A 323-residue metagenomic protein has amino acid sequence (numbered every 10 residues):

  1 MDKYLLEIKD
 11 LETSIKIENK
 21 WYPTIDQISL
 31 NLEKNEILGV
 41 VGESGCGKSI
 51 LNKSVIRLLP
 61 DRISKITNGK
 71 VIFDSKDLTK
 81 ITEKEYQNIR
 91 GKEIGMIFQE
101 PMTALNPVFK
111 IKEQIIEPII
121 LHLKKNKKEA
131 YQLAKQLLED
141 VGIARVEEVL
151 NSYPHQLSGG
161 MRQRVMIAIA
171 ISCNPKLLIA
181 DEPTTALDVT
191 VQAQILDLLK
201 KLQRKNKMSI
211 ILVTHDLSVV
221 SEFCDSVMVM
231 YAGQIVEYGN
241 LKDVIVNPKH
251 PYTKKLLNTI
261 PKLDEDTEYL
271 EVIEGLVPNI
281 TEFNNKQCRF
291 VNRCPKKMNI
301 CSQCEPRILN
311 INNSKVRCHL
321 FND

Functional and structural regions predicted by a protein language model:
Y4, A144, N240-D323: Short catalytic/signature loops enriched in Gly
L6, P23-I25, I89: Conserved structural motif at the start of ABC-family nucleotide-binding domains
V41-G42: The feature captures the beta-strand-to-loop junction immediately N-terminal to the Walker
K65-D77: Conserved ABC transporter NBD signature motif
D77, K128-E148, L257: Conserved ABC ATPase "signature" region
S172-K176: A short, proline-enriched helix->beta-strand linker immediately N-terminal to the Walker B motif in ABC-type P-loop
I179, P183, L187-E268: P-loop NTP-binding/switch modules centered on Walker-like glycine-rich loops
